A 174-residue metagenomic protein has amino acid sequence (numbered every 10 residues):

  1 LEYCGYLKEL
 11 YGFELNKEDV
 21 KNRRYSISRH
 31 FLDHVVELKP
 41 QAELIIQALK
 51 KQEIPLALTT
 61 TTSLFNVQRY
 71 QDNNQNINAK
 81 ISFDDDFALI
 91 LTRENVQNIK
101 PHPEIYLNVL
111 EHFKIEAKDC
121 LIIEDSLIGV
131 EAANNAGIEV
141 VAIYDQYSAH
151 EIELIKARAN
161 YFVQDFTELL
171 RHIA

Functional and structural regions predicted by a protein language model:
L1-Q52, Q68: N-terminal helical cap/lid subdomain that shapes the substrate entry/recognition surface in HAD-like hydrolases
D33-E37, L58, K100: Short, surface-exposed alpha-helical recognition segments that flank or form part of ligand/macromolecule-binding
P40, P55, P101-P103: Proline-rich intrinsically disordered, low-complexity coils
Q47-K50, S63-A174: Asp-based, Mg2+/Mn2+-dependent phosphohydrolase catalytic module
I54-L56, T60: A structural preference for short, pocket-lining loop segments at secondary-structure junctions
